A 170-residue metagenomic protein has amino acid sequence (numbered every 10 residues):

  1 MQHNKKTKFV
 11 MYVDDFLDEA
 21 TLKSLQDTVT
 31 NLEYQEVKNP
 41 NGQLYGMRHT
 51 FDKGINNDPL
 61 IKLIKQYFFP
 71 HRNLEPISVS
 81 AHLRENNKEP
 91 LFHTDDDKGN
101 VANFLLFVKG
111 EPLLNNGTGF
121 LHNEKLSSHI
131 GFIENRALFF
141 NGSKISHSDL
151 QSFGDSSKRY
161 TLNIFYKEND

Functional and structural regions predicted by a protein language model:
M1-R84, E89: Non-heme Fe(II)/2-oxoglutarate
P76-D170: Catalytic core of non-heme Fe(II) oxygenases with the double-stranded beta-helix
